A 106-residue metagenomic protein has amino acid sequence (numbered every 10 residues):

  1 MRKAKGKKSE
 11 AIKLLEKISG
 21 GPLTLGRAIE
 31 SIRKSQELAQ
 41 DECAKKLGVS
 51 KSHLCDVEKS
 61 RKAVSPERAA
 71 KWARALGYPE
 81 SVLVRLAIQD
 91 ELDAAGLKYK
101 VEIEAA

Functional and structural regions predicted by a protein language model:
M1-R27, S31, S35, P79-R85 (+1 more regions): N-terminal flexible/basic segments that precede or flank functional cores
I29, Q40, K51, P66-A69: Helix-turn-helix DNA-binding elements, focusing on the entry/boundary residues of the two helices that contact DNA
R33, A44, A73: The alpha-helix within a helix-turn-helix
K34, G48, K59-R61, I88: Residue-level detection of the helix-turn-helix DNA-binding "recognition helix"
E37-D56: Short alpha-helical DNA-recognition segment
S52, A63, L92-D93: Short Asp/Glu-rich motifs
R61-R74: Short, basic-rich loop-to-helix N-cap that marks the start of a DNA-contacting helix
